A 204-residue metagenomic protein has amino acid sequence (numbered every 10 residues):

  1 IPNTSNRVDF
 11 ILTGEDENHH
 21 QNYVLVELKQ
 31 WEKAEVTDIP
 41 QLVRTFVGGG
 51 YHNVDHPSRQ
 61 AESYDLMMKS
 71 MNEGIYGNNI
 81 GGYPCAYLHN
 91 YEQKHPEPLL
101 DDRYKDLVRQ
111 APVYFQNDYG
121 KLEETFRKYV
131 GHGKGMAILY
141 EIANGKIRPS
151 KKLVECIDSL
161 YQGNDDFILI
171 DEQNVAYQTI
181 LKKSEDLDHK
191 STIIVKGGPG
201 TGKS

Functional and structural regions predicted by a protein language model:
I1-A143: Accessory nucleic-acid engagement/destabilization modules that flank
P112-Q116, S150, I170: General structural signal for secondary-structure boundaries
Y140-D158: Conserved ASCE P-loop NTPase core motifs with emphasis on AAA+ ATPases
V154-N164, H189-K190: Short glycine/proline-rich turn/loop motifs
D165-S191: N-terminal pre-P-loop "Q-motif" helix
V195: Hydrophobic anchor at the beta1->P-loop junction of P-loop NTPases
P199: The conserved Walker
K203: Conserved lysine of the Walker
